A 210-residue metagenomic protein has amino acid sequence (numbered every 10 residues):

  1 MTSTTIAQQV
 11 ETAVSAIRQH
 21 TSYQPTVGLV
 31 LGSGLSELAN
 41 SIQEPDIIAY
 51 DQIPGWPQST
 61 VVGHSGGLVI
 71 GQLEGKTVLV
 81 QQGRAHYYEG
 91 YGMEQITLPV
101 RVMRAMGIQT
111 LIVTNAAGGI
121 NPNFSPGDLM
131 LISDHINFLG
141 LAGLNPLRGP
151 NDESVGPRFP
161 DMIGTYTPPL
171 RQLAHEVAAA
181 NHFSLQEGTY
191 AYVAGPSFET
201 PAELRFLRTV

Functional and structural regions predicted by a protein language model:
T2-M162: Metabolite-binding pocket within alpha/beta catalytic cores that recognizes anionic/polar moieties
A16, H20, P169, L173-S184: Generic non-transmembrane alpha-helical segments
H64, T165-L173, A194-E199: A general structural motif
Q95, L170, E203: Catalytic-loop motifs flanking and including active-site residues across diverse enzymes
E176-V210: Active-site/ligand-binding-proximal alpha/beta "capping" segment
